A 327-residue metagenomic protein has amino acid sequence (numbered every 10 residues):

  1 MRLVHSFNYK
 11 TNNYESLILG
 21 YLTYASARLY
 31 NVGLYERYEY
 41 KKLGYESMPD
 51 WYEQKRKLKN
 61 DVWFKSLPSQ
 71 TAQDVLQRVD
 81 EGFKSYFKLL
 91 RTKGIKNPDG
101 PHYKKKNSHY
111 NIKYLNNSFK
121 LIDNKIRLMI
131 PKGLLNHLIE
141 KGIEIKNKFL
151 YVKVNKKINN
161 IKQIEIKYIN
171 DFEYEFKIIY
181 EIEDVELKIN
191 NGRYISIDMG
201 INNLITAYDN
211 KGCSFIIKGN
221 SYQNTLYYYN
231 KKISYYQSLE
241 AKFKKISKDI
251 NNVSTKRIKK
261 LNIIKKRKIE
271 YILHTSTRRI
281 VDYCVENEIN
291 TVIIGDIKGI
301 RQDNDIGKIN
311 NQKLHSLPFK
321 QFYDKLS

Functional and structural regions predicted by a protein language model:
M1-D74: Gly/serine-rich nucleotide phosphate-binding loop at the start of the catalytic core of nucleotide/ADP-ribose-handling
L3, L17, N170-S327: Positively charged, helix-rich recognition surfaces that bind polyanionic ligands
H5-F7, K162, R193: Residue-level marker for the onset of beta-strands and adjacent loop->beta junctions in well-ordered domains
N8, R78, R127, E175-K177: Beta-strand secondary-structure signal
S26, Y30-R37, F83-L90, N203: A generic secondary-structure signal for well-formed alpha-helical elements
Y38-K42, K88-I95, E286-N290: Surface-exposed helix-capping loop/turn segments at secondary-structure junctions
P49-I169, S316: Acidic carboxylate diad motif detector
